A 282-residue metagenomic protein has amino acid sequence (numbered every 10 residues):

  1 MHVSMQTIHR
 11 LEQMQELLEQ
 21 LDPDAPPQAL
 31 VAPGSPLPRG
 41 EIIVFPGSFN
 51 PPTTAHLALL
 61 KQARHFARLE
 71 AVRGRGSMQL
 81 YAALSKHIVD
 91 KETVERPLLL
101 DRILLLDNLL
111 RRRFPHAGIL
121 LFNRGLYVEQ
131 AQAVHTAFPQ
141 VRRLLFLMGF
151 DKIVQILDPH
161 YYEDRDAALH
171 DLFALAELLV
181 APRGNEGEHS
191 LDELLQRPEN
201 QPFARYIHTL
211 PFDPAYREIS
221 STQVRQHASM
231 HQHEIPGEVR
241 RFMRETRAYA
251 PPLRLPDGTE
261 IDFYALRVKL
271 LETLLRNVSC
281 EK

Functional and structural regions predicted by a protein language model:
M1-K282: Nucleotidyltransferase catalytic core that binds NTPs
